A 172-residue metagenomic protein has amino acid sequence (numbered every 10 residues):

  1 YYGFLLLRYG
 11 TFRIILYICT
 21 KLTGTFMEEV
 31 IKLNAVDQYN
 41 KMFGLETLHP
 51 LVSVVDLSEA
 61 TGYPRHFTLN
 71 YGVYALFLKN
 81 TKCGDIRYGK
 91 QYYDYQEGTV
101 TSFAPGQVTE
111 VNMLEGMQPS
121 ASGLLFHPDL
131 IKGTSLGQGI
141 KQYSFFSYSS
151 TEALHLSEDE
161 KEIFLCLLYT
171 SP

Functional and structural regions predicted by a protein language model:
Y1-R87, Q91-Y93, E152: Generic protein-terminus/edge-of-domain signal
A75, I163-L167: Amphipathic, well-ordered alpha-helical segments in soluble domains
Q91-S102: Short acidic-glycine-tyrosine-enriched beta hairpin
F103, F126, L156: A conserved hydrophobic position in a structured secondary element of the catalytic/binding core that shapes
Q107-L125, D129: Ligand-binding loop in jelly-roll beta-barrel domains
G116-A121, I131-S147: A short alpha->loop->secondary-structure connector
T151-S157: Internal, well-ordered alpha/beta segment that forms a basic, Gly-enriched binding/recognition surface
Y169-P172: Conserved small/polar residues in nucleotide/adenosyl-binding loops
